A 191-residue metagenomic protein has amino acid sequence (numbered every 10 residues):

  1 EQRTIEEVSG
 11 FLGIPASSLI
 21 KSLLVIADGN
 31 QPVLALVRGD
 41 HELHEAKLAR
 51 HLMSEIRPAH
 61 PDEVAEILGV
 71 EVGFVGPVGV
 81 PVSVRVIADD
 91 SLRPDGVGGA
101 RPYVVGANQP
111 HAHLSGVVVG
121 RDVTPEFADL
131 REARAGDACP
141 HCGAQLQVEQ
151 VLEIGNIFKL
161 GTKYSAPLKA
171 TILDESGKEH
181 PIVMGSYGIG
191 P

Functional and structural regions predicted by a protein language model:
E1-P191: Extended, low-hydrophobicity, polar/charged segments
